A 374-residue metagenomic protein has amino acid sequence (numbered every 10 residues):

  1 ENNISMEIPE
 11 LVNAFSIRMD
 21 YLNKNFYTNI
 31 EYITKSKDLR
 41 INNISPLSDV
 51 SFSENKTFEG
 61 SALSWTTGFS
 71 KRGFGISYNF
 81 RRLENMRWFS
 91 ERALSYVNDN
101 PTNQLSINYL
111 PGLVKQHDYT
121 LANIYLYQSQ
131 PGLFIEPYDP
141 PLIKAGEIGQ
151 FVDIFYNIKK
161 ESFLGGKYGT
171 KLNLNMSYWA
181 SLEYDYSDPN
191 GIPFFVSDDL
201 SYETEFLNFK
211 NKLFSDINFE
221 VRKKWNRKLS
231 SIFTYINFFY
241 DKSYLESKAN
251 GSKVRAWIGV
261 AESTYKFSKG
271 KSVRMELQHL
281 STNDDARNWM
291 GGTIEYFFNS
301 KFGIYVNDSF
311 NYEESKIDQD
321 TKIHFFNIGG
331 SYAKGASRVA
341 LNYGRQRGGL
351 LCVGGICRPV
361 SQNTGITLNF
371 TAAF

Functional and structural regions predicted by a protein language model:
E1: Active-site lining segments of carbohydrate-active enzymes
I4-F374: Exposed, low-structure sequence patches enriched in small/polar residues
